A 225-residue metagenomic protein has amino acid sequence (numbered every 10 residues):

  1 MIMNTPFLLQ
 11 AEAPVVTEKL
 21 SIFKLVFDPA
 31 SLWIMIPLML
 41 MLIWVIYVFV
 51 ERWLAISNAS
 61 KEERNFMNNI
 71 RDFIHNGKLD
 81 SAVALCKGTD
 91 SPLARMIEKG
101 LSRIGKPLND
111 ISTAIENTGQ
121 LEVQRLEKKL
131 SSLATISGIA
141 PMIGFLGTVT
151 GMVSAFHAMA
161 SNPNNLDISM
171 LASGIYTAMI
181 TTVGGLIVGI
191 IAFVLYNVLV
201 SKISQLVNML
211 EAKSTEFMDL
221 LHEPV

Functional and structural regions predicted by a protein language model:
M1-P29, N165: Short, strongly hydrophobic alpha-helical membrane anchors
V16, A158-A172: Membrane-interfacial helix-loop-helix connectors in multipass membrane proteins
V16-L20, F49-L54, M67-I70: Hydrophobic transmembrane alpha-helix segments characteristic of membrane transport and insertion machinery
F23-S31, E116-S137, I168-I180: Alpha-helical membrane-interface segments at transmembrane helix boundaries
K24-A55, V183-I187: Hydrophobic alpha-helical transmembrane segments
M35, S169-V200: Pore-lining and gate-forming transmembrane alpha-helices of multi-pass membrane transport proteins
L40-Y47, L146-V149, V153, G189 (+1 more regions): Alpha-helical transmembrane segments
S60-L146, T150-N164, L195-V225: Predominantly long cytosolic amphipathic alpha-helical stalk/bundle segments
